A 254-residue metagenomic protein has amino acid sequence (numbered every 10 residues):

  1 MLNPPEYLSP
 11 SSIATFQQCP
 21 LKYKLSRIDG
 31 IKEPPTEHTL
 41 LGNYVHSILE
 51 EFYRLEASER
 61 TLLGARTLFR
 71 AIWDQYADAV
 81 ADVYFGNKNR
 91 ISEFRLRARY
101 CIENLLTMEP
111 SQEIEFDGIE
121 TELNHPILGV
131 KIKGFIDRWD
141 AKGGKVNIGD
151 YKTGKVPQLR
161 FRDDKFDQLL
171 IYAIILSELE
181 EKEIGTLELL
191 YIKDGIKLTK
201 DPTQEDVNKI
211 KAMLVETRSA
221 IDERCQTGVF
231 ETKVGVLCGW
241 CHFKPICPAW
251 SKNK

Functional and structural regions predicted by a protein language model:
Y7-L8, L63, L176-K254: Metal-dependent nuclease catalytic regions and adjoining charged, substrate-binding loops involved in nucleic-acid end
I13-A14, Q18-A57, R95, R99 (+2 more regions): Nuclease catalytic cores
T15-Y23, T61-A81, K182-I192: Short, compositionally biased low-complexity segments
C19, V45-H46, A98, R138 (+3 more regions): A residue-level signal for conserved active-site and pocket-lining positions in enzyme catalytic cores
P20-E33, V80-A81, I148, G154 (+1 more regions): Short amphipathic alpha-helical segments and their helix-coil junctions
K22-D29, H46-L49, D78, G149-T153 (+2 more regions): Short acidic (Asp/Glu) and glycine-rich catalytic loops that position anionic groups and cofactors
I48-I119: A non-catalytic, helix-rich entry segment at domain boundaries
D117, T121-A212, E216: Mg2+/Mn2+-dependent nuclease catalytic core
